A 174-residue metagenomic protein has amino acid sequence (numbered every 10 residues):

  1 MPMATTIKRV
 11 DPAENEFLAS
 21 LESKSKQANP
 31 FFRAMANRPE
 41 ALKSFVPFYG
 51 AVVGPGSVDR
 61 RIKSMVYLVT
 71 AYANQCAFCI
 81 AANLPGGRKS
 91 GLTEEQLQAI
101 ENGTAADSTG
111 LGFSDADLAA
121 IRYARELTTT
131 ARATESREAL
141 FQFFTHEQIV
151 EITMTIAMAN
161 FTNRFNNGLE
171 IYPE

Functional and structural regions predicted by a protein language model:
M1-E174: Hydrophobic alpha-helical segments
